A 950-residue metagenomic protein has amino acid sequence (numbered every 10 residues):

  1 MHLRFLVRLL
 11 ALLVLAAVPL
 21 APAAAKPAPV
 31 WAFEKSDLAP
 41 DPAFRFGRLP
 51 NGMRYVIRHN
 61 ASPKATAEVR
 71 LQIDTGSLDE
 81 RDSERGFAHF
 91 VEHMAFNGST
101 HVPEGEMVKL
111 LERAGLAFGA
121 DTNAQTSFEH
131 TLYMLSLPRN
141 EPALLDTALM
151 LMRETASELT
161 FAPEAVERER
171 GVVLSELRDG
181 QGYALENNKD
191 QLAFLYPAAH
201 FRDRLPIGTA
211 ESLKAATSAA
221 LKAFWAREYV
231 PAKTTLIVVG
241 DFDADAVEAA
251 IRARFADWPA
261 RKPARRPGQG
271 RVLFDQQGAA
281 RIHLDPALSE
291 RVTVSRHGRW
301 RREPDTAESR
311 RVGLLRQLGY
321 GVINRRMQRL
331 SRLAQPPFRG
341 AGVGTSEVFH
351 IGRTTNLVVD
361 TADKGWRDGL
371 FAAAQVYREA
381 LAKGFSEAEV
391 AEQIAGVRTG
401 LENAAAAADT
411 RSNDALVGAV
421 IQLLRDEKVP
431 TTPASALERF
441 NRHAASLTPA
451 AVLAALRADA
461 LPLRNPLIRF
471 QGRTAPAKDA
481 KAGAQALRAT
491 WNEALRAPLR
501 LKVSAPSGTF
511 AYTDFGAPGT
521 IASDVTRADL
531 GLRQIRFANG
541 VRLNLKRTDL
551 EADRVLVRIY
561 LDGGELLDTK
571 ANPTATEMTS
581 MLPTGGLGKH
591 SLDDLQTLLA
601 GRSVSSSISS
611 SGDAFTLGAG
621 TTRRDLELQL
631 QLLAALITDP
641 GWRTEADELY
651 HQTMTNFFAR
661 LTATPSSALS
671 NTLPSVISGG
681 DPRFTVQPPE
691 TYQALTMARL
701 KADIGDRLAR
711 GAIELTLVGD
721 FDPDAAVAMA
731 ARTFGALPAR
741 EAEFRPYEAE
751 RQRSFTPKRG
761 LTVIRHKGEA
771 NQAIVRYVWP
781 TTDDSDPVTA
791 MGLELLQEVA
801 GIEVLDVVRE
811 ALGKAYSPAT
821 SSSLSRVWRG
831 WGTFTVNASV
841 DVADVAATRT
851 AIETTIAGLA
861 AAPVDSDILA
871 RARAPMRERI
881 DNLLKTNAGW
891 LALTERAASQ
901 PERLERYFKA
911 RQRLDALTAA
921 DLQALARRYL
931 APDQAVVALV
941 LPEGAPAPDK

Functional and structural regions predicted by a protein language model:
M1-F5: N-terminal secretory signal peptides that target proteins for export/translocation
R8-V18: Bacterial N-terminal signal peptides
A23-I57, I237, D243-L314, G319-Q328 (+10 more regions): Proteolytic maturation boundary segments
V56-R58, P63-D82, G86-A88, G105-E154 (+14 more regions): M16 family metallopeptidases and their MPP-like homologs
M94-V102: Metal-associated gating/positioning segment near the N- to mid-region
S157, A165, R170-A220, F224-K233 (+7 more regions): Hydrophobic, small-residue-rich alpha-helical packing segments that form membrane-like cores
S212-R252, Y692-A731: Internal metal/ion-chelating core segments
